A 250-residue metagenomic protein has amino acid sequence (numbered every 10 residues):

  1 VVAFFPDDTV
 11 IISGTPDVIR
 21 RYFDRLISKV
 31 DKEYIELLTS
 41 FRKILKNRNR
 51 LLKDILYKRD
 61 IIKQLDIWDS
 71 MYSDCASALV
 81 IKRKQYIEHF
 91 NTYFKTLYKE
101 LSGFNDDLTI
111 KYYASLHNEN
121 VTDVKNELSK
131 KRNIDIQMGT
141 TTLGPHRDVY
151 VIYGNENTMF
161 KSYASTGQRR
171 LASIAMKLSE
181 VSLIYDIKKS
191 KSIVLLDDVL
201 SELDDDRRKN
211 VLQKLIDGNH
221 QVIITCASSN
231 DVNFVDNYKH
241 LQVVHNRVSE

Functional and structural regions predicted by a protein language model:
V1-L51: Extended, charged alpha-helical "arm/stalk" segments used for dimerization and assembly in large NTPase-driven machines
R25, S229-Q242: Short regulatory helix/loop adjacent to the ATP-binding pocket of P-loop NTPases
R25-K32, R50, D54-K58, D74-I81: General structural signal for alpha-helix termini and helix-helix connectors
K58-I193, E202-D206, N210-Q221, N230-V235 (+1 more regions): Conserved NTPase motor "head" modules and their coupling/switch loops across ABC/AAA+ ATPases, GTPases, and GHKL ATPases
D197-V199: Walker B catalytic acidic pair
T225: Conserved D-loop beta-strand region of ABC ATPase nucleotide-binding domains
